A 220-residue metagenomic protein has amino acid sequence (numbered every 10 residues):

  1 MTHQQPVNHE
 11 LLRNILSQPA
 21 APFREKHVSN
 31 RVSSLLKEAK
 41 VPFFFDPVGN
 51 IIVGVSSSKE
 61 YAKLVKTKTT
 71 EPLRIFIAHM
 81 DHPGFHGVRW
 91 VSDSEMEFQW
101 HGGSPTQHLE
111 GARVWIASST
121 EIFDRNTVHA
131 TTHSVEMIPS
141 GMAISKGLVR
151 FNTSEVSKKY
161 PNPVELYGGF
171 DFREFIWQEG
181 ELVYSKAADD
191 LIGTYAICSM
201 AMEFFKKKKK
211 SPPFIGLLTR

Functional and structural regions predicted by a protein language model:
M1-R220: N-terminal hydrophobic/helix-forming segments and targeting peptides
